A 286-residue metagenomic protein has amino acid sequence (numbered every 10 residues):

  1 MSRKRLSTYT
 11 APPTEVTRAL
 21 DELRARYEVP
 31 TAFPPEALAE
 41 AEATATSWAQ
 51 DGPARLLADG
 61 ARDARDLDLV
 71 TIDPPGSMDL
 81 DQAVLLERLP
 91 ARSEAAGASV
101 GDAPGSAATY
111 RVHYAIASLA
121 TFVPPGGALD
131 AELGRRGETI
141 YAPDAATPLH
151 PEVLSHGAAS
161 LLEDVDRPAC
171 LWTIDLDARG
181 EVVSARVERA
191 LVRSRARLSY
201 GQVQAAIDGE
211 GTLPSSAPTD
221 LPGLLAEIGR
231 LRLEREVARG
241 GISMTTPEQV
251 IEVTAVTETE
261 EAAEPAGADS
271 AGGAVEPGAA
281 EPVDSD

Functional and structural regions predicted by a protein language model:
S2-T8, V16, L20-E22, A37-D286: Electropositive polyanion-binding surfaces
Y27, T31: Alpha-helical structural modules in large enzymes and assemblies
P34: Conserved beta/loop motifs at nucleotide-recognition and modification sites
